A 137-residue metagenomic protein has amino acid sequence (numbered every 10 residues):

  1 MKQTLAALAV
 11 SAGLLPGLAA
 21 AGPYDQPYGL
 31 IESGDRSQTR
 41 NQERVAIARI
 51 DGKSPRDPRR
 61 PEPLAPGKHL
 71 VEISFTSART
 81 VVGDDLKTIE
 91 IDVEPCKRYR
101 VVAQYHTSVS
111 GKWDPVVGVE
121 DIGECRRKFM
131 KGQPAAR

Functional and structural regions predicted by a protein language model:
M1-T4: Positively charged n-region of N-terminal signal peptides that target proteins for export
A6-A7, D57: Short amphipathic alpha-helical "recognition" segments used for binding
A7-P16: Bacterial N-terminal signal peptides
A20-R137: Short loop/turn and low-complexity linker motifs enriched in small/turn-promoting residues
